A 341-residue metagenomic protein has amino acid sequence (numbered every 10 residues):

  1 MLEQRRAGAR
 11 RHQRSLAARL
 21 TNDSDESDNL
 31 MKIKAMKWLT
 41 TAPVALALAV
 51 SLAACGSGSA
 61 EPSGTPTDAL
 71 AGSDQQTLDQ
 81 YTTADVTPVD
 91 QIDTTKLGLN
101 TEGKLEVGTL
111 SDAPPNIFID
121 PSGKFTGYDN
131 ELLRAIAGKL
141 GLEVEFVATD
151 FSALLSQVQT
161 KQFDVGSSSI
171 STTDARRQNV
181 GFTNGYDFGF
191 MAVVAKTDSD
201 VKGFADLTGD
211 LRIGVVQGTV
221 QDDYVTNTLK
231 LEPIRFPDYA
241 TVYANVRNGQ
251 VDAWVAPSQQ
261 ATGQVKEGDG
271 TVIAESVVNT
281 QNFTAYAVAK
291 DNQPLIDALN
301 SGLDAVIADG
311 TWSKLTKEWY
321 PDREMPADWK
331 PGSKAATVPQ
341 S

Functional and structural regions predicted by a protein language model:
V50-A54: C-terminal motif of bacterial Sec signal peptides marking the signal peptidase cleavage site
G56-S59: Bacterial signal peptide processing site
G64-S169: Extracytoplasmic small-molecule ligand-binding "clamshell" domains of the periplasmic binding protein/Venus flytrap
T77-D90, T94, D223-F236, D304-S341: Ligand-binding clefts/hinges and TM-proximal coupling segments of bilobed small-molecule sensing domains
S111, D187-A195, T262-L303, D322-S341: Periplasmic-binding protein-like
E143-D206: Acidic, polar ligand-binding/catalytic clefts
F146-S156, I234-N248, T280: Short helix-initiation/N-cap motifs at beta->coil->alpha
S152, S169-R177, D252-Q281: A ligand-binding cleft/hinge motif common to bilobed small-molecule-binding domains
